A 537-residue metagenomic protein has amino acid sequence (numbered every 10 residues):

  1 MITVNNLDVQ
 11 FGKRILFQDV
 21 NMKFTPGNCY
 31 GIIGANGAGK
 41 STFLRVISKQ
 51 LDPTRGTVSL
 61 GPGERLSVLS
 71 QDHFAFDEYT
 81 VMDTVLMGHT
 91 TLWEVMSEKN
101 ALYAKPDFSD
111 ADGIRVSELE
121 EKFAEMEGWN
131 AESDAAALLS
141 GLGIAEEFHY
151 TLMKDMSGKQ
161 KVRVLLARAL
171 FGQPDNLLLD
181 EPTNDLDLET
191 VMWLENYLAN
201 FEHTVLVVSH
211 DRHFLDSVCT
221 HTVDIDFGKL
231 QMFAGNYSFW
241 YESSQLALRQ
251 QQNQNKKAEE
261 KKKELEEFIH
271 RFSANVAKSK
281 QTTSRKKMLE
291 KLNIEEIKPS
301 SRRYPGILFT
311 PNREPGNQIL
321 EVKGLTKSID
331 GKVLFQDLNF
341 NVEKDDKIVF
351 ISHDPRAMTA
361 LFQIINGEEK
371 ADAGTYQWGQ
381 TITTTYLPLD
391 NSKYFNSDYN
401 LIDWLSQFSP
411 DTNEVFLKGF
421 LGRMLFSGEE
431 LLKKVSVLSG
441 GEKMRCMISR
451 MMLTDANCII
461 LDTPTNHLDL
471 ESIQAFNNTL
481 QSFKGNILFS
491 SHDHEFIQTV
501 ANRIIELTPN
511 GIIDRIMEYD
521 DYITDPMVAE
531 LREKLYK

Functional and structural regions predicted by a protein language model:
M1-N253, N312-K537: ABC ATP-binding cassette signature C-motif
T25-P26, L179, A277-K280, S301-R303: Short low-complexity stretches enriched in small and charged residues
Y103, Y241, H270-S273, A277 (+1 more regions): A structural signal for long alpha-helical coiled-coils and helix-turn connectors that form the cytosolic signaling
A136-L142, E267-R271, K287-L292: Short amphipathic coiled-coil heptad-repeat segments
Q251-R271, K278-K287, R303, T524-K537: ABC ATPase nucleotide-binding domains
R285-R303, K347: ABC transporter TMD-NBD coupling linker
I297-E321: Amphipathic heptad-repeat alpha-helical coiled-coil/stalk segments that mediate oligomerization, filament/stalk
